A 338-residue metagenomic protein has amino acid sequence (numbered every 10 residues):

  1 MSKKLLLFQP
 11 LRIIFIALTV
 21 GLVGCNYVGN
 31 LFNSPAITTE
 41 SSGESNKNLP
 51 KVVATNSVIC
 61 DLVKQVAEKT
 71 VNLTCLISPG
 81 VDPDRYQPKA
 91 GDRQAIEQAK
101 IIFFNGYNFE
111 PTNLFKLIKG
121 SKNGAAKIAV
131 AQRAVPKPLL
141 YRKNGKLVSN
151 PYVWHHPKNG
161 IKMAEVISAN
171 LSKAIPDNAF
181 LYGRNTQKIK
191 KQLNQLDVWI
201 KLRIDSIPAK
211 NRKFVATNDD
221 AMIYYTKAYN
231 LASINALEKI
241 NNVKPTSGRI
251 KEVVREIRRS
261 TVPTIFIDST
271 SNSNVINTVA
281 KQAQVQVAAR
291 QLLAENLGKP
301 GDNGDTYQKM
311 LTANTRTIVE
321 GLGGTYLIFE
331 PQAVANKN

Functional and structural regions predicted by a protein language model:
M1-L7: N-terminal secretory signal peptides that target proteins for export/translocation
L6, A17-V20, N150, Q308: Generic secretory/membrane-interface signal
P10-G24: Bacterial N-terminal signal peptides
R12, C25-N338: Extracytoplasmic metal-acquisition and chelation regions
